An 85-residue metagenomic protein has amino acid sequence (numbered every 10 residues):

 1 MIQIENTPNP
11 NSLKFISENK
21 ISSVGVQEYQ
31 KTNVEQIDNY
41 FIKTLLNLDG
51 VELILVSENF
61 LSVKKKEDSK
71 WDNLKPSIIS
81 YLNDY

Functional and structural regions predicted by a protein language model:
Q3, P8, S80-Y85: Flexible metal-binding regulatory segments at protein termini and peripheral loops
E5-N11, L55-E58: Short, ordered beta-strand-loop transition motifs
T7-T32: Short glycine-/aliphatic-rich beta-strand segments at the starts of folded cytosolic domains
L13, N59-K65: A generic structural motif
I21-S22, L61, S69-W71: Short, surface-exposed beta-strand-loop junctions and turns on beta-sheet-rich folds
N33-L48: Short amphipathic alpha-helix segments
L45-F60: Short acidic amphipathic segments
S69-N83: Charge-rich, low-aromatic oligomerization/scaffolding segments with amphipathic character
